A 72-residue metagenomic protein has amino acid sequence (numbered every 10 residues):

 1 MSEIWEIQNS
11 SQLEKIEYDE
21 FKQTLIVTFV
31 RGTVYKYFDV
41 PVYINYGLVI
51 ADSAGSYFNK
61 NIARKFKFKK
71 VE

Functional and structural regions predicted by a protein language model:
S2-E72: Acidic/histidine-enriched, beta-strand-rich ligand/metal-binding domains
